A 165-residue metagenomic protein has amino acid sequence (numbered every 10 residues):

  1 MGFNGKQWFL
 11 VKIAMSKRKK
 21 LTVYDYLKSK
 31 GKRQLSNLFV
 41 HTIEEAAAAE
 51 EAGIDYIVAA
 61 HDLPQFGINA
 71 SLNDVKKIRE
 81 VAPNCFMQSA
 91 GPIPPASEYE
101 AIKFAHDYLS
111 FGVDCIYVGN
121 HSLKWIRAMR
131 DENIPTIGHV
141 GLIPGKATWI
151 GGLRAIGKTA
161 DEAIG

Functional and structural regions predicted by a protein language model:
I13-G165: Alpha/beta enzyme core
